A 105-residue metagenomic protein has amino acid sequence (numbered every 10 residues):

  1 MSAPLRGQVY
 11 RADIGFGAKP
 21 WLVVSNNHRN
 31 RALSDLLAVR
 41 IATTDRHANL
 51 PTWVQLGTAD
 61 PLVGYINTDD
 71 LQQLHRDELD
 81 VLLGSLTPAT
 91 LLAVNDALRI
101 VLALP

Functional and structural regions predicted by a protein language model:
M1-P105: Conserved functional hotspots at enzyme active or ligand-binding sites that engage polyanionic ligands
